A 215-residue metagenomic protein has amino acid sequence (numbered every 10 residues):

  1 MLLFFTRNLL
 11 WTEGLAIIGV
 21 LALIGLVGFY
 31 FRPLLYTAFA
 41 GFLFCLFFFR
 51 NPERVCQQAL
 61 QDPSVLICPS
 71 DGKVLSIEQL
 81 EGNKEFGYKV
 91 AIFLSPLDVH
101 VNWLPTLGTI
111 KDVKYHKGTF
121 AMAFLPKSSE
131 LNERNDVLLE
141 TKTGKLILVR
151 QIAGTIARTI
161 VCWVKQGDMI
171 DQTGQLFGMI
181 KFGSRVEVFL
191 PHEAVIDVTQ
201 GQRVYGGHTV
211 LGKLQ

Functional and structural regions predicted by a protein language model:
M1-Q215: Contiguous, well-folded functional domains in the mature portion of proteins
